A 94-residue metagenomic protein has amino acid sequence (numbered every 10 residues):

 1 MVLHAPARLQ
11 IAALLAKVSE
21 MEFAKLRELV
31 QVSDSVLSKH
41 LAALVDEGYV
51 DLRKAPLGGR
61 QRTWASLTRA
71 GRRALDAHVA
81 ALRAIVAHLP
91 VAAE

Functional and structural regions predicted by a protein language model:
M1-V36, L57-G58, R62-S66, R73: N-terminal helix-turn-helix DNA-binding core of bacterial DNA-binding proteins
Q10-K17, R72-E94: Amphipathic alpha-helical dimerization/coiled-coil segments that flank or bridge DNA-binding/regulatory modules
L41-A42: Short, hydrophobic-biased segments on the C-terminal half of alpha helices that form "recognition helices"
G48: Glycine-centered, phosphate/nucleic-acid-interacting loop/turn motifs that mediate DNA/RNA or nucleotide
L52: Short beta-strand "wing" residues that participate in macromolecule-binding interfaces
